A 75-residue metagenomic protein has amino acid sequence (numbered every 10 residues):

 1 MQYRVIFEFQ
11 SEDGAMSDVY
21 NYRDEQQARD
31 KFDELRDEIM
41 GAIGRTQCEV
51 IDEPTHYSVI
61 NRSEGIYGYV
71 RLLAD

Functional and structural regions predicted by a protein language model:
M1-D18: Short aromatic-glycine-(Arg/Gly/Cys) micro-motifs in beta-strand/loop hairpins
Q10-E12, E25, R62, D75: Generic structural motif
G14-D30: A short, exposed loop/beta-hairpin motif centered on an aromatic-Gly-Thr core
A28-E34, E38-M40: Short, basic/low-complexity N-terminal boundary segments at the transition from targeting/disordered tails
D37-D75: Short, mixed-charge low-complexity intrinsically disordered segments
